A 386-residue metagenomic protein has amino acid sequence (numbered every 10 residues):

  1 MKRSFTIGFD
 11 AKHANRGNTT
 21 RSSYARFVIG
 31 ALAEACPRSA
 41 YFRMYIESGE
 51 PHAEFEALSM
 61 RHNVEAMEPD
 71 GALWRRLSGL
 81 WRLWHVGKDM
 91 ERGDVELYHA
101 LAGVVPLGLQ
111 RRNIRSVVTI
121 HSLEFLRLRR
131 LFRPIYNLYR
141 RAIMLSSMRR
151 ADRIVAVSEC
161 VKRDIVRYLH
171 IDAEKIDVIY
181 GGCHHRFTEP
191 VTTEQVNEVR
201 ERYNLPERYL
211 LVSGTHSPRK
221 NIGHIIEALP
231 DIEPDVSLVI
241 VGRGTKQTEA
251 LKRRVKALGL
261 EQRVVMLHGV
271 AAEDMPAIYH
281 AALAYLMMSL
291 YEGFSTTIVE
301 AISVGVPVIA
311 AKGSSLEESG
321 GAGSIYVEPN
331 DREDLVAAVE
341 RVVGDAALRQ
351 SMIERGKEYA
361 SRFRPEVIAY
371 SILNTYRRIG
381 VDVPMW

Functional and structural regions predicted by a protein language model:
M1-W386: Carbohydrate transferase catalytic cores enriched for Leloir-type hexosyltransferases
